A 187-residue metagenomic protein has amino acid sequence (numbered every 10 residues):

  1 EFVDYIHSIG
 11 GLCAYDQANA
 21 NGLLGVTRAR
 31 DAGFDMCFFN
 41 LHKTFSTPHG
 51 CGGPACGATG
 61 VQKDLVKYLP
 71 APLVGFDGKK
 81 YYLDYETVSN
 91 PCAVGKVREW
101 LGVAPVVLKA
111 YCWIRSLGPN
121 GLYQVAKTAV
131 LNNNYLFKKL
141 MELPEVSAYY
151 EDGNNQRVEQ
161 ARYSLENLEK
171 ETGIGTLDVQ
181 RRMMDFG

Functional and structural regions predicted by a protein language model:
E1-Y82, C92, G173-I174: Conserved PLP-enzyme active-site core in the AAT-like
D4, S8, R28, D35 (+5 more regions): Conserved helix-loop functional segments at active or binding sites
L65-V66, L117-G121: Short helix-capping/linker segments at secondary-structure and domain boundaries
K79-R115, L122-Q180, F186-G187: Conserved small-domain helix->loop->beta segment predominantly found in fold-type I
